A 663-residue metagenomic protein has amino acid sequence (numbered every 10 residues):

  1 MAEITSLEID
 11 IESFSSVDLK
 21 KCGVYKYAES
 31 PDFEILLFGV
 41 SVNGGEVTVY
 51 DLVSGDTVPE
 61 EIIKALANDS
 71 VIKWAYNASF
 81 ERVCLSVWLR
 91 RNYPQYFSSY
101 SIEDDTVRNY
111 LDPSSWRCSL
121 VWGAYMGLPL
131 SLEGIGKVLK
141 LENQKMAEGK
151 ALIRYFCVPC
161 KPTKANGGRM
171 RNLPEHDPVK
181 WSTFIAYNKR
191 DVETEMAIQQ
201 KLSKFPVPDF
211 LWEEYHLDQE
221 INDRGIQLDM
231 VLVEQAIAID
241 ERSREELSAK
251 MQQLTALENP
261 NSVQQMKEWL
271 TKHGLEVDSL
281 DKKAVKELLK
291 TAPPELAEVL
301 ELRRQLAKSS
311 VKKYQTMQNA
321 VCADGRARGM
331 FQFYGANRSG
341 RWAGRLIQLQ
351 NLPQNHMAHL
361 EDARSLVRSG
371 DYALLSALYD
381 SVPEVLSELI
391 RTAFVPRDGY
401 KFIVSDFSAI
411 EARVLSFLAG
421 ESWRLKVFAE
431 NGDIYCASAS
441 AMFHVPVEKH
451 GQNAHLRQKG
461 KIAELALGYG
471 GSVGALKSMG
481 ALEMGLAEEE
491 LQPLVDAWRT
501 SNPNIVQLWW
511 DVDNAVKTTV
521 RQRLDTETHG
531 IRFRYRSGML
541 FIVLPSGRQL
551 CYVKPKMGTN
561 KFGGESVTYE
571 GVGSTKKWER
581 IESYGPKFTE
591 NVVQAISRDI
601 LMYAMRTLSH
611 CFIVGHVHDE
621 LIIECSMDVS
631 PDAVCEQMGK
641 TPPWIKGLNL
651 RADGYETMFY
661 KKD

Functional and structural regions predicted by a protein language model:
M1-L19, S30, L37-G39, G127 (+8 more regions): Conserved "right-hand" nucleotidyltransferase catalytic core of DNA-directed polymerases
M1-T5, I63-A67, V385-K401, R606-L608: A short acidic-Thr-Gly-centered motif at the start of a beta-strand
E8-I9, Y76, R117-C118, F394-I410: Conserved catalytic palm subdomain of right-hand nucleotidyl-transferase polymerases, strongest for RNA-directed enzymes
F33-V40, G44-S203, A358-H359, G432 (+2 more regions): Active-site-proximal helix-loop-helix substrate-binding element of RNase H-like nuclease domains
S79-P94, M126, K267-K272, S408-S422 (+1 more regions): Short active-site loop/helix that positions an aromatic residue
L202-F210, E214, I600-L621: Active-site palm subdomain of RNA-directed nucleic acid polymerases
I434-A454, F562-S609, V614: Generic long, charged, amphipathic alpha-helical segments
M484, E636-K646: A common structural junction motif
